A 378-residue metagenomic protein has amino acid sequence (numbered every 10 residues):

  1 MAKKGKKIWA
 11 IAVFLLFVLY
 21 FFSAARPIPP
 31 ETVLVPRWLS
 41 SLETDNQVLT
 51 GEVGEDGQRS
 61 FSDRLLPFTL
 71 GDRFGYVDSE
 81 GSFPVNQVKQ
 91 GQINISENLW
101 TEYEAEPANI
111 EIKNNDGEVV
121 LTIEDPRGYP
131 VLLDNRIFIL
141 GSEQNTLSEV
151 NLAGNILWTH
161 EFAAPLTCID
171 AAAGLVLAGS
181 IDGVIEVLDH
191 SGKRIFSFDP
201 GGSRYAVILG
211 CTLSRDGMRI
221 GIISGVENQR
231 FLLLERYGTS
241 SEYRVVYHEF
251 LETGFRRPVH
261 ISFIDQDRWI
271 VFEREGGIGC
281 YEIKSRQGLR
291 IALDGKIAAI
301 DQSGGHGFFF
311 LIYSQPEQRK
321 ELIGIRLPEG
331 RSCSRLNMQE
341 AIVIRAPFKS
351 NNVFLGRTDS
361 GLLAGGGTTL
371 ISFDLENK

Functional and structural regions predicted by a protein language model:
M1-I123, F373-N377: N-terminal "mature head" segments of proteins
W38-G51, S79-K89, N115-E124, A153-E161 (+4 more regions): A short beta-strand motif characteristic of beta-propeller blades
Q47-F61, N86-L99, E124-N135, F162-G174 (+5 more regions): Repeated scaffold domains used in trafficking and secretory/extracellular systems, primarily beta-propellers
L66, W100, I137-F138, V176 (+5 more regions): Hydrophobic beta-strand positions that form the internal "hydrophobic ladder" of WD40/Gbeta-like beta-propeller blades
D72-V77, P107-K113, Q144-S148, G183-L188 (+4 more regions): Structural motif
Q87-F198, G202-Y205: Non-cytosolic head/periplasmic domains of membrane-anchored proteins
A163, T167-G295: Acidic, serine/threonine- and glycine-rich low-complexity intrinsically disordered segments that serve as flexible
E273-K378: Hydrophilic extracytoplasmic domains
